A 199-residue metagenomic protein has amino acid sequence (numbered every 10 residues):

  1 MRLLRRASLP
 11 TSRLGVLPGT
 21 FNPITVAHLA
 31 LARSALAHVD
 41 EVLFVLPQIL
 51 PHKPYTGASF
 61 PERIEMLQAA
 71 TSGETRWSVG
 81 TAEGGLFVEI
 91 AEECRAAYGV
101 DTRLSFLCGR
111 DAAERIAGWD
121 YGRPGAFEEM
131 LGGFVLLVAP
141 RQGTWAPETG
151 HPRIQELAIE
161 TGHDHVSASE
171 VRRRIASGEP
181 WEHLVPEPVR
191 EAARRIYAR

Functional and structural regions predicted by a protein language model:
M1-R199: Nucleotidyltransferase catalytic core that binds NTPs
